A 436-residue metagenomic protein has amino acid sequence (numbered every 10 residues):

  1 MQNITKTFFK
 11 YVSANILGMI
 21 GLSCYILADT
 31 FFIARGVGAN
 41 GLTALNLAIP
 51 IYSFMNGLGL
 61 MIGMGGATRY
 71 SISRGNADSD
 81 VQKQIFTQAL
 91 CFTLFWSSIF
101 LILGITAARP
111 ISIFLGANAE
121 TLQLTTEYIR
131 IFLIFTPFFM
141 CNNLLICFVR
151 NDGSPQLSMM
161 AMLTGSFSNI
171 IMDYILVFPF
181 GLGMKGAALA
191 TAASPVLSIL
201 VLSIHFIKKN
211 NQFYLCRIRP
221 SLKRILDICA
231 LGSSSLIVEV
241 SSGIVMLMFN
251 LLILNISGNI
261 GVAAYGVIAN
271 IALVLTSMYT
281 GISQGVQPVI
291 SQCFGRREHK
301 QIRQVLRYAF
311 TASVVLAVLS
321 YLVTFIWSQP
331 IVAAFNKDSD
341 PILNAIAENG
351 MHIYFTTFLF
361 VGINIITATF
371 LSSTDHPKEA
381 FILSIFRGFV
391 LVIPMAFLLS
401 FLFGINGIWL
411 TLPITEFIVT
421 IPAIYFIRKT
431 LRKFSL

Functional and structural regions predicted by a protein language model:
M1-N15, Y70-F135, P179-S233, I290-T357 (+1 more regions): Short alpha-helical transmembrane segments in multi-pass integral membrane proteins
N3-V37, P50-G65, R69, L94-L101 (+4 more regions): N-terminal transmembrane alpha-helices
K10-D29, I131, N142, G165 (+4 more regions): Transmembrane helical elements of multi-pass membrane transporters/channels
C24-T43, S112-A119, I175-L182, G243-N270 (+4 more regions): Helix-terminus/linker motif at the lipid-water interface of multi-pass membrane proteins
A39-P50, T125, I129, A188 (+2 more regions): Small-residue hotspots at the loop-to-helix junctions and early N-terminal turns of transmembrane alpha-helices
L42-I102, F139-S158, A264-S328, V361-A380: Small-residue-rich hydrophobic transmembrane alpha-helices
F54-G57, N169-D173, S198-S203, L273-S277 (+3 more regions): Hydrophobic transmembrane alpha-helices of multi-pass small-molecule transporters
G63, I131-R150, S158-N169, A187-L202 (+4 more regions): Short runs within selected transmembrane alpha-helices of multi-pass transporters and secretion channels
